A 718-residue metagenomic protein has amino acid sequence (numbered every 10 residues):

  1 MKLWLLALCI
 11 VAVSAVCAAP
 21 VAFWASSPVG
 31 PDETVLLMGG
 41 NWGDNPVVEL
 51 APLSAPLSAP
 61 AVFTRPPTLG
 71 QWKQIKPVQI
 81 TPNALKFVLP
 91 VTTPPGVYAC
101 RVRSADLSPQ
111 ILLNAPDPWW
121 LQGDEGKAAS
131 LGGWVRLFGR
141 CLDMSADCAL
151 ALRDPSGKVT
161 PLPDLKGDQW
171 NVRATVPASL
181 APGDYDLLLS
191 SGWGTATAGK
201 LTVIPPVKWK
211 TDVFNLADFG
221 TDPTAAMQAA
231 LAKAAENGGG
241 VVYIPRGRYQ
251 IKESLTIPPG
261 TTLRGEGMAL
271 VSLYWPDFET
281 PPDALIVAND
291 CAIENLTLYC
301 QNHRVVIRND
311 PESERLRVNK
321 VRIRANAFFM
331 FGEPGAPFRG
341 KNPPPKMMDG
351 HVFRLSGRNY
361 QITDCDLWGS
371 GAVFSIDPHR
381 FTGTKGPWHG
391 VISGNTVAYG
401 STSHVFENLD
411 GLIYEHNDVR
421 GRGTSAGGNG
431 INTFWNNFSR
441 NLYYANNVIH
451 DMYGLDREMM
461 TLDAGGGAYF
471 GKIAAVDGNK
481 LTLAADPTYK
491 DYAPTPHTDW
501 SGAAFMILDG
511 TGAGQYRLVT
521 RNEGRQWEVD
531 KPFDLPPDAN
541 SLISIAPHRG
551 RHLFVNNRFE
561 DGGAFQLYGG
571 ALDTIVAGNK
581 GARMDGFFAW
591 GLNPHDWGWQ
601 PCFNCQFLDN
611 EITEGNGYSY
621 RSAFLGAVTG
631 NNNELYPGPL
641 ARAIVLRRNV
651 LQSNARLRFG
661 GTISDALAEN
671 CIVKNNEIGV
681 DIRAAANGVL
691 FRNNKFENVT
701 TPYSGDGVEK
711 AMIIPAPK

Functional and structural regions predicted by a protein language model:
A18-Q71, V97, S104-L150, T195-D212: Beta-strand/beta-sandwich contexts
I75-F87, L165-A174: Aromatic sugar-binding surface patches on proteins that engage polysaccharides or sugar-phosphate polymers
V91-P95, V176-G183: Surface-exposed, short loops/turns at beta-strand junctions within beta-sandwich domains
G123-E125, Y453-D538: Autoprocessing Asn-cyclization modules and mimics
L216-P245, T256: Acidic Gly/Asp/Thr-rich repetitive segments characteristic of extracellular carbohydrate-active and adhesion proteins
Q228-K233, Y249-R264, S272-N319, K346-L355 (+2 more regions): Extracellular beta-strand-rich solenoid/capping regions of secreted or surface-exposed proteins that bind or remodel
G260, R264-A269, N289-C300, E314-P343 (+12 more regions): Right-handed parallel beta-helix
G465-T482, D491-A493, P536-L542, E669-K674 (+1 more regions): Acidic, glycine- and Ser/Thr-rich low-complexity intrinsically disordered tracts in extracellular/secreted proteins
